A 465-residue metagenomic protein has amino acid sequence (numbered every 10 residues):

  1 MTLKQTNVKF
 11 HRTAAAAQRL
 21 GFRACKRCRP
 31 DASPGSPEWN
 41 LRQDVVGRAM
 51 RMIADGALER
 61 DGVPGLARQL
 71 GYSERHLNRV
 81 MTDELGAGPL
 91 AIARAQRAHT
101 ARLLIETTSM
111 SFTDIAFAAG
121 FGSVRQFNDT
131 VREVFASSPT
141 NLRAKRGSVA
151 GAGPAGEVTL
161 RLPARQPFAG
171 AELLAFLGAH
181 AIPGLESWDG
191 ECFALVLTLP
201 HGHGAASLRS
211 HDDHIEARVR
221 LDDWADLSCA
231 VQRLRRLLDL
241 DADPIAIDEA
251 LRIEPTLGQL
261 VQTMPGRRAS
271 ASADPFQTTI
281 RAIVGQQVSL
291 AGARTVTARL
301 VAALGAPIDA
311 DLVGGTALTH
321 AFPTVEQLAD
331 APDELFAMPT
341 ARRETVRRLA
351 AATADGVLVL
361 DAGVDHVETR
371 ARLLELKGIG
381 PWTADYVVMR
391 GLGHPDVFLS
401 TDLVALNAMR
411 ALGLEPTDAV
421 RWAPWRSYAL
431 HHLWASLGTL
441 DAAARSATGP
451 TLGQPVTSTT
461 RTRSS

Functional and structural regions predicted by a protein language model:
M1-S465: HhH-family (HhH-GPD) DNA N-glycosylase catalytic core used in base-excision repair
